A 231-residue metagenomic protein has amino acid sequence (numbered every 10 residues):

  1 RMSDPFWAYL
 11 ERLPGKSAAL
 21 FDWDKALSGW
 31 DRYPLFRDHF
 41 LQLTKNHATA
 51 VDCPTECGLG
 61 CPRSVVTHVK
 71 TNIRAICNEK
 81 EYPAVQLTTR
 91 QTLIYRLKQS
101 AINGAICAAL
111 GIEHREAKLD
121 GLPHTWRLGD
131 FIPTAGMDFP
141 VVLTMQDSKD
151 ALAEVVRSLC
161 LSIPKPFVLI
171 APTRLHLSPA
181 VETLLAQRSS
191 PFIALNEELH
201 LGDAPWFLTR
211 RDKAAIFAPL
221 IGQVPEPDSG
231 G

Functional and structural regions predicted by a protein language model:
R1-T134: Extended, compositionally biased accessory segments flanking or bridging domains
P34, P54, P62, P83 (+8 more regions): Proline-rich intrinsically disordered, low-complexity coils
R74-I76, R127-F131, D138-L143, P166-I170: Ordered hydrophobic segments in well-structured contexts
E113, I132-L152, L161, T173-P179: Short acidic, S/G/P-rich loop/turn micro-motifs used as interaction or catalytic elements
G129, V156-R157: Generic recognition of flexible, low-complexity loop/linker segments
L159-P225: Charged, structured surface patches that assemble and position nucleic-acid processing machinery
S229-G231: Helix-turn-helix DNA-binding segment
